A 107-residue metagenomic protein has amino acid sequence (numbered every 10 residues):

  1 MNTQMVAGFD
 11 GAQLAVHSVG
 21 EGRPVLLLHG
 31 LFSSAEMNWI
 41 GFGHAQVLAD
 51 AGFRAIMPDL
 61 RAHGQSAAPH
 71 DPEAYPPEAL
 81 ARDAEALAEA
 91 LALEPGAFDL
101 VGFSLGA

Functional and structural regions predicted by a protein language model:
F9-V19: A short loop-to-beta-strand scaffold at the N-terminal edge of the catalytic core in hydrolase folds
R23-G30: Short beta-strand element of the alpha/beta-hydrolase
P24, R54, G96-D99: Structural signature of beta-strand start/N-cap positions in the alpha/beta core of ABC transporter nucleotide-binding
F32-A45: The serine-hydrolase catalytic nucleophile loop
L48-A67: Conserved alpha/beta-hydrolase
A67-A81: Catalytic nucleophile-loop/oxyanion-hole region of alpha/beta-hydrolase and closely related hydrolase-like folds
E78-G96: Conserved acidic catalytic loop of the alpha/beta-hydrolase fold
G102-G106: Gly/Ala-rich beta-loop-alpha elbow adjacent to hydrolase catalytic centers
